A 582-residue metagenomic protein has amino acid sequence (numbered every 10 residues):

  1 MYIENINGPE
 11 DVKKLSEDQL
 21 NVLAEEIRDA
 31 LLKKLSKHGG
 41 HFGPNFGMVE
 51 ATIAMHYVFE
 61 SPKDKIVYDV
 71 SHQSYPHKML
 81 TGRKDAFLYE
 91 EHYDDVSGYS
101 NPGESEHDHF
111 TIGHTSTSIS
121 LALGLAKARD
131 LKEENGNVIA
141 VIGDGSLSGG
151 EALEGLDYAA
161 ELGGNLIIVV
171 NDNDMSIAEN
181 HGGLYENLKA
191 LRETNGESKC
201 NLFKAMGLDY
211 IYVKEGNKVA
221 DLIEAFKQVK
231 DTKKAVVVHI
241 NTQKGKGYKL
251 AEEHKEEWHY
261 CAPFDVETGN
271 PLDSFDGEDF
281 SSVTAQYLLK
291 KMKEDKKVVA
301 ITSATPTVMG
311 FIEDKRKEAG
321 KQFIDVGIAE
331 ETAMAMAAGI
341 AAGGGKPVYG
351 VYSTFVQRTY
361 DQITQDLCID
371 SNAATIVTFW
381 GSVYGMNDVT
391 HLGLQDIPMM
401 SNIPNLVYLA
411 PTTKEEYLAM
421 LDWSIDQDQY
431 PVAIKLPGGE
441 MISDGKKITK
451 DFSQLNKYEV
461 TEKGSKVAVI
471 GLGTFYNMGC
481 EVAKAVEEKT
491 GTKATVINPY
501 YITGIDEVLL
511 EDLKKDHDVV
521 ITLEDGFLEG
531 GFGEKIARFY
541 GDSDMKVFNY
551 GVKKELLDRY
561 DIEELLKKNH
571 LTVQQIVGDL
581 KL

Functional and structural regions predicted by a protein language model:
M1-M79, K204, E215: N-terminal amphipathic, basic-rich helices that act as targeting or association modules
D29-S36, D95-T111, E133-I139, I312-I324 (+4 more regions): Glycine/charged-rich beta-loop-alpha catalytic/anionic-binding loops adjacent to active sites
G40-M48, Y68-H72, S100-I119, I142-S146 (+7 more regions): Active-site nucleophile and cofactor-binding loops and adjacent substrate-binding regions of central metabolic enzymes
H41-L162, V298, S303, I312-E313: Cofactor-binding active-site loop characterized by glycine-rich and histidine/acidic residues
K65, Y248-Q357, Q362-N372, S465 (+1 more regions): Non-catalytic terminal/interface segments that mediate subunit docking, oligomerization, and allosteric communication
Q73, D108-F264, T268-G277, S282-Q286 (+1 more regions): Glycine-rich ThDP/TPP pyrophosphate-binding loop and its adjacent helix/strand module within ThDP-dependent enzymes
A86-V96, E161-M175, C368-W380: A glycine-rich helix N-cap at a beta->alpha junction
P271-S274, G385-N387, V407, F527 (+1 more regions): Peripheral docking tails and interdomain loops at the edges of cofactor- or intermediate-handling domains
